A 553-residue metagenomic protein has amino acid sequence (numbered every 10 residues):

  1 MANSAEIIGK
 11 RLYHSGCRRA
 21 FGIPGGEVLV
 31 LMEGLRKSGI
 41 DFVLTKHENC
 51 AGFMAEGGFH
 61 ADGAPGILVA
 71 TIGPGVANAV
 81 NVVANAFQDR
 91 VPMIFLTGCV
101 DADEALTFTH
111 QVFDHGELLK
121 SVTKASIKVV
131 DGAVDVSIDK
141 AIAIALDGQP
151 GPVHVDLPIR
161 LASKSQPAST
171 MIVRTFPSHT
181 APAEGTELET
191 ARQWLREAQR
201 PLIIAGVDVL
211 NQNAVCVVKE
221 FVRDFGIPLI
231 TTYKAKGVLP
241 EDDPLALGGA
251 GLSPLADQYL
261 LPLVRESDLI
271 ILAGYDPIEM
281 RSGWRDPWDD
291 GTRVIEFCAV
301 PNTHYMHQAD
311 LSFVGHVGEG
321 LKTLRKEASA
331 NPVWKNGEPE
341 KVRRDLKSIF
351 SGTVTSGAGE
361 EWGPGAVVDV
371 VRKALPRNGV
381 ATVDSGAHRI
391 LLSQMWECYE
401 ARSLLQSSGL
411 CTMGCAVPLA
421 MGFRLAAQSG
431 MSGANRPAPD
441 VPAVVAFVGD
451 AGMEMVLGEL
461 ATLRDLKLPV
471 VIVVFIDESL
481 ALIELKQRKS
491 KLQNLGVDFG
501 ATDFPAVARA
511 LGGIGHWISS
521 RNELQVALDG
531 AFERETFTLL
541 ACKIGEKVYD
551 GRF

Functional and structural regions predicted by a protein language model:
A2-N81, Q88: N-terminal cofactor/phosphate-binding cores enriched in small/glycine residues, especially glycine-rich loops such as
N3, A168-T170, Q193, D290-A387 (+2 more regions): Phosphate/pyrophosphate-binding active-site segments
A5-I8, Y13, I23-R36, R343-P437: Active-site diphosphate/adenylate-binding microenvironment
I7-C17, G57-G63, F87, I144-Q149 (+6 more regions): Glycine-rich phosphate/diphosphate-binding loops that line cofactor/substrate pockets in enzymes
G16-R19, H60-A70, P74-T97, K120-M171 (+4 more regions): Structural signature of the thiamine diphosphate
H60, V207-I295, E400-N435, E454-G458 (+5 more regions): Glycine-rich, anion-gripping cofactor-binding loops and their flanking helix/strand elements in enzyme active sites
L96-I138, A235-V342, Q487: Glycine-rich, acidic loop regions that bind phosphate or pyrophosphate groups
E104-Q111, L252, E266, Y305 (+4 more regions): Thiamine diphosphate
